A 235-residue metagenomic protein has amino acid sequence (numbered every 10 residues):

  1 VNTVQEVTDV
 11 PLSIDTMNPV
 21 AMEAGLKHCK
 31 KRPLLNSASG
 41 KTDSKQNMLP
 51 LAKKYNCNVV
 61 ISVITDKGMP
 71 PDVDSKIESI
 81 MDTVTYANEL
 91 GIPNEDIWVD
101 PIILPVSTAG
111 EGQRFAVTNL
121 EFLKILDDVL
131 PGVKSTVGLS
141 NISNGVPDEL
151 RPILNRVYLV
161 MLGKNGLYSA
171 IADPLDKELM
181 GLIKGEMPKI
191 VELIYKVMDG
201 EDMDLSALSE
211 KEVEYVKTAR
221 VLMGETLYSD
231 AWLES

Functional and structural regions predicted by a protein language model:
V1-K30, A116-S135: Alpha-helix-loop-beta-strand connector modules within alpha/beta enzyme cores
S13-A21, A38-T42, T136-N144, P152-I153: Glycine-rich beta-to-alpha transition loops that act as phosphate-gripper elements at the mouths of alpha/beta enzyme
R32-S39, V59-V60: Short hydrophobic/aromatic-enriched beta-strand-loop microsegments
T42-M48: Alpha-helical scaffolding within the catalytic cores of extracellular/periplasmic polymer-degrading hydrolases
Q46, K54-L205: Catalytic alpha/beta core domains of metabolic enzymes, predominantly
L182-S235: A mid-to-C-terminal "edge-of-domain" accessory segment
